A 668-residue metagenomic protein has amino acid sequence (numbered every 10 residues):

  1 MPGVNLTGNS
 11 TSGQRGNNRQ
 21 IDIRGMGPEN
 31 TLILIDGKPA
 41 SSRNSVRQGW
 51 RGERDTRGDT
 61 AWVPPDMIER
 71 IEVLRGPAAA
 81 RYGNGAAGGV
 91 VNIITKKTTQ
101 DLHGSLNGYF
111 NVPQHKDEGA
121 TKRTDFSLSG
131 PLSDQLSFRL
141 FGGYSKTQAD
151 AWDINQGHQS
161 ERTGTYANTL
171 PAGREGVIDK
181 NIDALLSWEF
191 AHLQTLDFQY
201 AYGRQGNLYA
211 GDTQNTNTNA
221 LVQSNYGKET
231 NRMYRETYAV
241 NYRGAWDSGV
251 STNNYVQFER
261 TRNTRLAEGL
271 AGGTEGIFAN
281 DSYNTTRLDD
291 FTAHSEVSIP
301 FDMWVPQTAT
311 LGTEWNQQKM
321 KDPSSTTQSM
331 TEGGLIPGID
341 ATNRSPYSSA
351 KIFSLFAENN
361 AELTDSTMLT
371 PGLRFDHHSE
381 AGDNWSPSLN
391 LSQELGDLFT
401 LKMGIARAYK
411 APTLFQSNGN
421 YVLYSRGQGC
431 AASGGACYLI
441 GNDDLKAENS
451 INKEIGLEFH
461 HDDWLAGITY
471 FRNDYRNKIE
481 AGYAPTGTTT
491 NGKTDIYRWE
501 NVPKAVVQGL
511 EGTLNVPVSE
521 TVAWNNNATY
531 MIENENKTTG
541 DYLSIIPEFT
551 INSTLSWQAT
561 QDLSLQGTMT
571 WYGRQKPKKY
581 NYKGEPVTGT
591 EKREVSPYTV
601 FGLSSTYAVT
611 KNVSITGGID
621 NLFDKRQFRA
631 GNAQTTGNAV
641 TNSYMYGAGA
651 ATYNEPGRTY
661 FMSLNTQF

Functional and structural regions predicted by a protein language model:
M1, R19-D22, L34-D36, G58-A61 (+3 more regions): N-terminal periplasmic accessory domains that precede and gate Gram-negative outer-membrane beta-barrel machines
P2-R43: Extracytoplasmic beta-strand/coil segments of soluble accessory domains associated with Gram-negative outer-membrane
A40-R75: Short acidic/polar hinge/loop motifs at secondary-structure boundaries that mediate gating or recognition
R43-N44, R476, W571-Y580, T606-F668: C-terminal beta-signal and adjacent terminal beta-strands/loops of Gram-negative outer-membrane beta-barrel proteins
N107, E362-S366, Y470-Y475, T486 (+2 more regions): Gram-negative outer-membrane beta-barrel transporters
G108, N241, S251-A267, E394 (+3 more regions): Membrane-embedded beta-barrel scaffold of Gram-negative outer-membrane proteins
D117-N207, Y234-E236, M303: Transmembrane beta-barrel wall of Gram-negative outer-membrane proteins
S187-Q205, G227-D383, S392-G396, G467 (+2 more regions): Face-selective signature of the C-terminal outer-membrane beta-barrel domain
